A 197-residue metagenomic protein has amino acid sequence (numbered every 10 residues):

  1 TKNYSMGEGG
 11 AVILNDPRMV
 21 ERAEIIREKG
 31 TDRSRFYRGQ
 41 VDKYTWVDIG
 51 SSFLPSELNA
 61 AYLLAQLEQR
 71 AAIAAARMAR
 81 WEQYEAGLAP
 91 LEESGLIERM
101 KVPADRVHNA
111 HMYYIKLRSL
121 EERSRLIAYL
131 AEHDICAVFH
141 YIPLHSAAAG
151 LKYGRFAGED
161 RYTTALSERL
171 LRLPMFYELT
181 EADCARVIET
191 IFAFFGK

Functional and structural regions predicted by a protein language model:
G7-V12: Glycine-rich phosphate-binding loop of ATP-grasp-fold ATP-dependent ligases
N15-K197: PLP-dependent aminotransferase class I/II
